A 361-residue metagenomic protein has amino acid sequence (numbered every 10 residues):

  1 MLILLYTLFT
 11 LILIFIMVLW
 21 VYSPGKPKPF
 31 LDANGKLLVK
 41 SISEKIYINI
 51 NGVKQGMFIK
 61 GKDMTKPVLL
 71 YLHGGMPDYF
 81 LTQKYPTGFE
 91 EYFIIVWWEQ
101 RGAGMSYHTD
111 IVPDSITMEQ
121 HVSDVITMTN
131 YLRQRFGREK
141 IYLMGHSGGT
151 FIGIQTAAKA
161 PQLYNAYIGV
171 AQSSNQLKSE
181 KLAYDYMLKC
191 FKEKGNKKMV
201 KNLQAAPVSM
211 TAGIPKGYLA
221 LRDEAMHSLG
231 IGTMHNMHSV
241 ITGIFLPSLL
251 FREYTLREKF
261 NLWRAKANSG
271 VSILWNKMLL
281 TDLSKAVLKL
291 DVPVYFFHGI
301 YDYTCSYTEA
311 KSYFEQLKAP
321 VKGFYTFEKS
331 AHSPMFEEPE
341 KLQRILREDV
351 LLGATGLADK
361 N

Functional and structural regions predicted by a protein language model:
Y79-F80, G102-I116, M335: Glycine-rich "HGGG/HGxG" loop immediately N-terminal to the catalytic nucleophile of the alpha/beta-hydrolase
F89-H108: Conserved alpha/beta-hydrolase
Q120-K140: Conserved acidic catalytic loop of the alpha/beta-hydrolase fold
K159-M210: A catalytic-pocket lid/entrance helix-loop region that shapes and gates access to the active site across common
K197-K285, V292: Alpha/beta-hydrolase
L290, F296-H298, D302: Short beta-strand/loop motif that positions the catalytic acidic residue of the alpha/beta-hydrolase fold
Y303-E309: Conserved alpha/beta-hydrolase "acid-adjacent" motif
S330-P339, Q343: Catalytic histidine-centered segment of alpha/beta-hydrolase-like enzymes
